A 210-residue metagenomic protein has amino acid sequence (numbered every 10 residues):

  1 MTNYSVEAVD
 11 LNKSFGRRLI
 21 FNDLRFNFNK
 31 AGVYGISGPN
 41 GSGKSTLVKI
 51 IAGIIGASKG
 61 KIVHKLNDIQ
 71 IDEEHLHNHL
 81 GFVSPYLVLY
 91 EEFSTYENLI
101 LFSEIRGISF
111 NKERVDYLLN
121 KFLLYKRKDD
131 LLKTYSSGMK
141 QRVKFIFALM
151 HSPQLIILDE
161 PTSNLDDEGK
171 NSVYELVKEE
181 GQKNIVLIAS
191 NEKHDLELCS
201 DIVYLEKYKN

Functional and structural regions predicted by a protein language model:
V6, F21-D23, H77: Conserved structural motif at the start of ABC-family nucleotide-binding domains
Y34-P39: The feature captures the beta-strand-to-loop junction immediately N-terminal to the Walker
N40, D159, D166: ABC-family nucleotide-binding domains
A52: Helix-to-loop junction immediately C-terminal to a conserved catalytic motif
G60-I71, H75-L76: Conserved ABC transporter NBD signature motif
I100, E104, F110-R127: Conserved ABC ATPase "signature" region
